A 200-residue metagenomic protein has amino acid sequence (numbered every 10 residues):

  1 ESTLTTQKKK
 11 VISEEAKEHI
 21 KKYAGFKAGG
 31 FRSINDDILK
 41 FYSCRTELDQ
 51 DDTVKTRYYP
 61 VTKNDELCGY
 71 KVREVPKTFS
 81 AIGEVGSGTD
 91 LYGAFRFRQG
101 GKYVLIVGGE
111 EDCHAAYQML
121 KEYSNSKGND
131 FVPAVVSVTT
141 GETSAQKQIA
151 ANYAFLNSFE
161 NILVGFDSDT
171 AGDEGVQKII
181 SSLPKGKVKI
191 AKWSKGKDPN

Functional and structural regions predicted by a protein language model:
E1-C68, F95-Q99, N157: TOPRIM metal-binding catalytic domain and adjacent DNA-binding surface shared by DnaG-type primases
Q50-E160, V176: Phosphate-handling DNA/RNA-contact segment within nucleic-acid enzymes
V104-I106, N157-A171, A191-K192: Acidic beta-strand-to-loop metal/phosphate-binding motif
V132, K185-K187: A generic structural signal for alpha->beta connector loops
S137-T140, V188-K197: A generic structural motif
N152, E174-K185: Short, aromatic/basic amphipathic alpha-helical patches
G172-E174, D198-N200: Switch/connector loops and helix/strand junctions flanking conserved nucleotide-binding motifs in nucleotide-processing
